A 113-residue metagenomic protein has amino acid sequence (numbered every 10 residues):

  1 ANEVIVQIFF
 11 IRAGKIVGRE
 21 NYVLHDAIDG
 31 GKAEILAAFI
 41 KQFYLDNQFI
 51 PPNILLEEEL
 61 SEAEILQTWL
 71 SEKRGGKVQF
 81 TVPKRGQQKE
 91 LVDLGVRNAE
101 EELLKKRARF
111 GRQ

Functional and structural regions predicted by a protein language model:
A1-Q113: Conserved catalytic/ligand-binding micro-motifs in nucleotide and anionic cofactor chemistry
